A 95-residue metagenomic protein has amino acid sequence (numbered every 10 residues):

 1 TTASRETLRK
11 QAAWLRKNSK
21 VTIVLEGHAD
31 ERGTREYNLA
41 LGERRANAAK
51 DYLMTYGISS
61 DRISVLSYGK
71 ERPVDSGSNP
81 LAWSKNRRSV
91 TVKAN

Functional and structural regions predicted by a protein language model:
T1-K10, D30-R35: Short, solvent-exposed beta-strand/turn patches at coil↔beta or beta↔helix junctions that act as interaction loops
R16-K17: Structural recognition of beta-strand segments within beta-rich domains
V21: A conserved beta-turn-beta hairpin within the catalytic core of GNAT-like acetyltransferases that forms part
H28-N95: Periplasmic OmpA-like peptidoglycan-binding domain that tethers envelope proteins to the cell wall
